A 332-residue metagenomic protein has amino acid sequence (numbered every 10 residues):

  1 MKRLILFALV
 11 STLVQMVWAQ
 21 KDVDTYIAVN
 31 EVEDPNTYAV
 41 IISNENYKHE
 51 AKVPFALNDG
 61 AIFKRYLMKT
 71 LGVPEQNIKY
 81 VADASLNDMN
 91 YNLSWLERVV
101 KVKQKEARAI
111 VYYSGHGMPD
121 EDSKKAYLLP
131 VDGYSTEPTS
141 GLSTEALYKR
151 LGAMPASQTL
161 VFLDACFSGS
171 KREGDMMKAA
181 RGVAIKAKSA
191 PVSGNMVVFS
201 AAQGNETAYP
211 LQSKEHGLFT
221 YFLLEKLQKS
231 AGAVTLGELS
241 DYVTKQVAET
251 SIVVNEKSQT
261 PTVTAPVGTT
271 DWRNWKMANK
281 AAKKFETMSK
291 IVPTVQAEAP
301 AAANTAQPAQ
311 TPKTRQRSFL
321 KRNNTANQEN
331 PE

Functional and structural regions predicted by a protein language model:
L4-L13: Sec-dependent N-terminal signal peptides
F7, W18-E332: Cysteine endopeptidase catalytic domains of the caspase/legumain-like
